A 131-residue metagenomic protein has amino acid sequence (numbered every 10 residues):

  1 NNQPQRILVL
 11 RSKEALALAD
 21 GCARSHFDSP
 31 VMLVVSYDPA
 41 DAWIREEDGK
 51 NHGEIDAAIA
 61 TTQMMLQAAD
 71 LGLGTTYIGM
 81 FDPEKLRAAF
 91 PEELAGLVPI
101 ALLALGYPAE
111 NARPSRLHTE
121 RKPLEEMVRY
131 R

Functional and structural regions predicted by a protein language model:
N1-A57: Glycine/small-residue-rich phosphate/adenosyl-binding loop
N1-N2, S25-F27, E92-G96, T119-R121: Solvent-exposed alpha-helices and their adjacent loops that cap or buttress functional pockets in soluble metabolic
N2-Q5, L73, I100: Short secondary-structure junction motifs
A17-D20, A42-W43, L86-A88, E110-P114: A short, acidic/glycine-rich surface segment
L33, D41, D48-A89: Small-aliphatic-rich amphipathic alpha-helix that forms the alpha element of a beta-alpha
Y37, M80, Y107: Short secondary-structure boundary segments
K85-I100: Short, electropositive alpha-helical surface patch
A101-R131: C-terminal helix-cap and adjacent tail motif
